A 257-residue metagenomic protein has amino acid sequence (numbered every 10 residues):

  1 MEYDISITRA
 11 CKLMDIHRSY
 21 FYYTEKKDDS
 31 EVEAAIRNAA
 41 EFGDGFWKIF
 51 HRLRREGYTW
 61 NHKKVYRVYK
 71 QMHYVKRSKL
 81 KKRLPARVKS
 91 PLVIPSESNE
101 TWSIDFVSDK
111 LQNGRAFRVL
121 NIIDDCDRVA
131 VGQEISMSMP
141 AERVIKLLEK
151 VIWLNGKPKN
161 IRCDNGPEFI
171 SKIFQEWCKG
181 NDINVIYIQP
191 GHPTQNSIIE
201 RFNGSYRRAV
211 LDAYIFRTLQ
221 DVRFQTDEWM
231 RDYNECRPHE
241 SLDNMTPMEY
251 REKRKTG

Functional and structural regions predicted by a protein language model:
A10-C11, F21, I36, I49 (+13 more regions): Mobile genetic element proteins and their domesticated derivatives, centered on retroelements and DNA transposons
C11, D15-T101, H192, T246-R254: Basic, flexible linker segments flanking DNA-binding modules in nucleic acid-interacting mobile-element proteins
E41-F42, I94-S96, L111-Q112, H192-Q195 (+1 more regions): Conserved, non-catalytic sequence blocks in retroelement Pol enzymes and Pol-derived host proteins
T59-I123, V129, R143-K150, L154 (+1 more regions): Mobile-element integrase/transposase regions, centering on the N-terminal DNA-binding/Zn-coordinating module
K79-K81, I161-N165, G180-I198, I215-L219: RNase H-like polynucleotidyl transferase catalytic core
D124-D125, I135-P140: A short acidic/small-residue loop/turn micro-motif
N155-S171, M245: Acidic/histidine-rich, metal-coordinating catalytic segments
N181-I183, S205-G257: C-terminal domain-tail junction helix/linker
